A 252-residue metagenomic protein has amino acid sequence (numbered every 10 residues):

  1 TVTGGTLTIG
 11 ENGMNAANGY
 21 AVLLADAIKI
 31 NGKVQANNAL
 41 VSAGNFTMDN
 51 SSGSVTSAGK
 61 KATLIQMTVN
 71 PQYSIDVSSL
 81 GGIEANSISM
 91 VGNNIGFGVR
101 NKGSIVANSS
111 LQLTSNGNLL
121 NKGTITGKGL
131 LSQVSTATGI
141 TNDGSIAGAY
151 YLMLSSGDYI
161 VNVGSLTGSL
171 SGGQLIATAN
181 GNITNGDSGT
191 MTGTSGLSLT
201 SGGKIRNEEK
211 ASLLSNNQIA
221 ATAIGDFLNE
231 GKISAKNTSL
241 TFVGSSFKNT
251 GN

Functional and structural regions predicted by a protein language model:
T1-N252: Extracellular and secretory-pathway beta-repeat/beta-biased strand scaffolds
